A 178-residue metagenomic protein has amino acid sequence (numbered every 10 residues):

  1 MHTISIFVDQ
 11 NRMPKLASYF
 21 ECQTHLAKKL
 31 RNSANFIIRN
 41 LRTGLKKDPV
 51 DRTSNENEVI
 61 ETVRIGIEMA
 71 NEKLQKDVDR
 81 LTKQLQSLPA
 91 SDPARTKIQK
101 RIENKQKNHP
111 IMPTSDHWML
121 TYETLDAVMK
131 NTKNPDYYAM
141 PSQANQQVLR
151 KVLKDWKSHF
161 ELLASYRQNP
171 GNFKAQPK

Functional and structural regions predicted by a protein language model:
M1-K178: Nucleic-acid substrate recognition interfaces
